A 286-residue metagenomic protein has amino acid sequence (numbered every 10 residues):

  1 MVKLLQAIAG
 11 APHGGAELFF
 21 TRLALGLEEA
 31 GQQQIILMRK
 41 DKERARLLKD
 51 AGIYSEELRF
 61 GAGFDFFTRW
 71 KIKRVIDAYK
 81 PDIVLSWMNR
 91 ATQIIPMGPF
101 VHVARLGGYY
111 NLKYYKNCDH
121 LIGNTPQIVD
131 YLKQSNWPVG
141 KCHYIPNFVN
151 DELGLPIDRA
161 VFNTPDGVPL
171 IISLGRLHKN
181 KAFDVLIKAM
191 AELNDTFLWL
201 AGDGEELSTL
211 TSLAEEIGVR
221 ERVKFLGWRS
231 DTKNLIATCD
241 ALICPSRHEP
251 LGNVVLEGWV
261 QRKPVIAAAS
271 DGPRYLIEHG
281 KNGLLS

Functional and structural regions predicted by a protein language model:
Q6-G14, L18-T68, K141-Y144: N-terminal strand-loop element at the rim of the active site of nucleotide-sugar-dependent glycosyltransferases
G14-L25, P169, S173-E192, E205-T211: A conserved mid-protein helix/loop that constitutes part of the nucleotide-sugar donor-binding site
L37-M38, P264-A267, S286: Short hydrophobic beta-strand element within catalytic cores of glycosyltransferases and related nucleotide-activated
E56, D119-P156: Donor nucleotide-sugar binding/catalytic pocket of nucleotide-sugar-dependent glycosyltransferases
F64-T68, L85-T92, L106: Short His-centered aromatic/hydrophobic patch
F67, K133, F148-V168, S230: Acidic anion/phosphate-binding donor-loop and adjacent secondary structure in glycosyltransferase catalytic cores
W228, R247: Aromatic "clamp/platform" in nucleotide-sugar-dependent glycosyltransferases that forms part of the donor/acceptor
H279-G280, L284-S286: Conserved acidic donor-binding segment of nucleotide-sugar-dependent glycosyltransferases
